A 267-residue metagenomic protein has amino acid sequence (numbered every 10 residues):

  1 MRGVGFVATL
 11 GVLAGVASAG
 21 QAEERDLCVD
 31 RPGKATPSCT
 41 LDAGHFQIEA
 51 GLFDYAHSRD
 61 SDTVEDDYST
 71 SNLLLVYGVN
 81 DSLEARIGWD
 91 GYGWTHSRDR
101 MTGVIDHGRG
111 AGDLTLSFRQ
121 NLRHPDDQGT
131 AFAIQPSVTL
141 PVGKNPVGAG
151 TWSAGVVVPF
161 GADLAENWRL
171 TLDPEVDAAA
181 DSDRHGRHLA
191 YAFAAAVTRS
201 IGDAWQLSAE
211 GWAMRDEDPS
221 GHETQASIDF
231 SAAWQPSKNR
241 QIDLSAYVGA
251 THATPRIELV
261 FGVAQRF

Functional and structural regions predicted by a protein language model:
M1-V29: Cleavable N-terminal export/targeting peptides
G20-F267: Transmembrane beta-barrel domains of Gram-negative outer membranes and organellar outer membranes
